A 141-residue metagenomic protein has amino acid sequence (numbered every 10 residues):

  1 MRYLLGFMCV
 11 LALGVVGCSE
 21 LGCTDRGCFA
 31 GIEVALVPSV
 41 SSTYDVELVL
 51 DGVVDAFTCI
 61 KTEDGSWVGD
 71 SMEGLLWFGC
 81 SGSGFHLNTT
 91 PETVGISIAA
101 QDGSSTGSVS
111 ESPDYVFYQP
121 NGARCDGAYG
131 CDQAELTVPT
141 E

Functional and structural regions predicted by a protein language model:
M1-G17: Sec-dependent bacterial lipoprotein signal peptides
F7, C23, F85-L87: Residues embedded in well-ordered secondary-structure elements
C18-D64: N-terminal export/targeting and maturation segments
C18-T24, G103-E141: Extracellular beta-sheet/turn segments enriched in Thr/Pro/Gly and aliphatic residues
G31-V37, S66-S71, L87-T90, C131-T140: Extracellular/mature segments of secreted proteins
S39-D45, L75-F78, T106-G107, P120: A broad structural signal for short, well-ordered beta-strand segments within beta-sheet-rich domains
Y44-Q101: Tryptophan-paired
